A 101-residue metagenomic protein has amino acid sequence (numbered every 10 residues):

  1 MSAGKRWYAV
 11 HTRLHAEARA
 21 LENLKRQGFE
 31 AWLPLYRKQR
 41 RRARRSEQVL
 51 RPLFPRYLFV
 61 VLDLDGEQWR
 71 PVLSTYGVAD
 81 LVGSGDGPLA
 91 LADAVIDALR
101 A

Functional and structural regions predicted by a protein language model:
M1-A101: Acidic-enriched and Gly/Ser
